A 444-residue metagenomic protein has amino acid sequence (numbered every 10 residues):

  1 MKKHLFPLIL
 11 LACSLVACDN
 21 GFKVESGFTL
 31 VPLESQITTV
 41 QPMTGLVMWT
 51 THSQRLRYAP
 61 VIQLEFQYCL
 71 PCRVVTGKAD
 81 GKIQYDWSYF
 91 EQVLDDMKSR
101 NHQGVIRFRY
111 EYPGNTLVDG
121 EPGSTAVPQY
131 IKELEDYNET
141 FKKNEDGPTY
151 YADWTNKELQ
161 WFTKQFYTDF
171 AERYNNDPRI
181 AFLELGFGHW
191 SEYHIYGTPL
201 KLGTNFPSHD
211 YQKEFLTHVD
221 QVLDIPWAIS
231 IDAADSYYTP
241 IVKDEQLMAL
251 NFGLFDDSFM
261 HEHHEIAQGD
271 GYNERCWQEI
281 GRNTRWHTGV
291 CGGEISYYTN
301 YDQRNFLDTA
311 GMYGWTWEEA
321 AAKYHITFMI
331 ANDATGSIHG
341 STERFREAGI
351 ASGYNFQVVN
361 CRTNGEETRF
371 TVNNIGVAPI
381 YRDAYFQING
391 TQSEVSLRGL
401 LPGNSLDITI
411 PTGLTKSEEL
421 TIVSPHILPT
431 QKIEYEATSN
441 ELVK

Functional and structural regions predicted by a protein language model:
M1-K3, L8-L10, L15-T29: Bacterial Sec-dependent N-terminal signal peptides
V24-E158, T284-A322, I326-G340: N-terminal substrate-binding region of glycoside hydrolase catalytic domains
G27-H52, K98, F182-E192, Y196-T335: Catalytic-core regions of glycoside hydrolase
E65, M97, F170, L183 (+2 more regions): Conserved, mostly hydrophobic/aromatic
Y89, V93, F162-F166, F170 (+1 more regions): Alpha-helical packing segments of well-folded alpha/beta enzyme cores
Y137-L159, T163-G203: Active-site groove signature of glycoside hydrolases
A321-V372: Long, well-ordered mid-to-C-terminal structural blocks that present hydrophobic/aromatic surfaces
I350-K444: Extracellular/luminal regions of secreted and cell-surface proteins that mediate adhesion/ECM remodeling
